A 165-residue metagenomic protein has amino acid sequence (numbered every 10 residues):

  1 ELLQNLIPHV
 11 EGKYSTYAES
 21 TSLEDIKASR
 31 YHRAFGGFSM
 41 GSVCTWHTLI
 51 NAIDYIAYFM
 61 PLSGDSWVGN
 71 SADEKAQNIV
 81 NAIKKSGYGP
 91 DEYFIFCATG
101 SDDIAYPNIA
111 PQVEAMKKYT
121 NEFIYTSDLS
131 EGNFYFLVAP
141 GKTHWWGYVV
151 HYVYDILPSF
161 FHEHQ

Functional and structural regions predicted by a protein language model:
E1-Q165: Non-catalytic cap/lid and distal C-terminal segments of serine-dependent acyl enzymes
